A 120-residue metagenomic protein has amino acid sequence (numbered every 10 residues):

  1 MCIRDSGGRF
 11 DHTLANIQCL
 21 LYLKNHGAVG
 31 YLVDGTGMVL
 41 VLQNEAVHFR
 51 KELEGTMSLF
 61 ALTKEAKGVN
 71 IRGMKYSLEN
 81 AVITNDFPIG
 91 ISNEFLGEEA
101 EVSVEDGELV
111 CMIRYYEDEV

Functional and structural regions predicted by a protein language model:
M1-G8: Conserved small/polar residues in nucleotide/adenosyl-binding loops
S6, G35-T36, Y116: Histidine- and/or cysteine-centered catalytic micro-motif in compact active-site loops
R9-T13, V39-L42: Short, well-ordered, mixed-charge alpha-helical segments that flank or form enzyme active sites
D11-Y22: Short Gly/Thr/Asp-enriched flexible loops that form oxyanion-binding sites at enzyme active sites
Y22-M38: Short, acidic/small-residue loops that bind anionic groups at enzyme active sites
L42-V120: Long, charged alpha-helical interface segments
